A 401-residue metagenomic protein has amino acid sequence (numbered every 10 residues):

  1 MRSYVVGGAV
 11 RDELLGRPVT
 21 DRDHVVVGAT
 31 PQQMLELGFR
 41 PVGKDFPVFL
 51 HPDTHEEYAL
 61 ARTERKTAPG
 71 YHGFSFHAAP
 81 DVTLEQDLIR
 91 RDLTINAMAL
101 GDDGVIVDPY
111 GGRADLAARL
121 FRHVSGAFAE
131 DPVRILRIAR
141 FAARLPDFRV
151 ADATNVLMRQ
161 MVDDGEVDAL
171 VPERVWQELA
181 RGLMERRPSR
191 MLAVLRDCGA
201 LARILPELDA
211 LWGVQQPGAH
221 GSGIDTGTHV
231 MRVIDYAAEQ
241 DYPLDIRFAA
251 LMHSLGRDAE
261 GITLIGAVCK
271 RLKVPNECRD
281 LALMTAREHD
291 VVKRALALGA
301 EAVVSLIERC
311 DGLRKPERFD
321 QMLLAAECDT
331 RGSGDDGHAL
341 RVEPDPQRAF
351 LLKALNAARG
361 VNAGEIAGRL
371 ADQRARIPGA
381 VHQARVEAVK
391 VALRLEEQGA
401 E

Functional and structural regions predicted by a protein language model:
M1-E401: Catalytic cores of the polymerase beta-like nucleotidyltransferase superfamily and closely associated nucleotide
